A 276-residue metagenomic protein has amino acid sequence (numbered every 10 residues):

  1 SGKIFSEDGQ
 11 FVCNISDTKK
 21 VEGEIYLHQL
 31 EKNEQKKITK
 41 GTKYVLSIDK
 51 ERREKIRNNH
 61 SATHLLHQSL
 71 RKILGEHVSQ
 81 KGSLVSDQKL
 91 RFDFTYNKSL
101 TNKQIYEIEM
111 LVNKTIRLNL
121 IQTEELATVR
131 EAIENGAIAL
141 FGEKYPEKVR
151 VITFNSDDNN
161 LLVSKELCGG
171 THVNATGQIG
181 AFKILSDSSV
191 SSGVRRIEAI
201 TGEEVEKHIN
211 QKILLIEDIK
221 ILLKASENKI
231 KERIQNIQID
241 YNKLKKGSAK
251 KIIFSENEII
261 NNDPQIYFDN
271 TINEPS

Functional and structural regions predicted by a protein language model:
S1-S276: A glycine- and charged-residue-rich anion-binding loop/surface
